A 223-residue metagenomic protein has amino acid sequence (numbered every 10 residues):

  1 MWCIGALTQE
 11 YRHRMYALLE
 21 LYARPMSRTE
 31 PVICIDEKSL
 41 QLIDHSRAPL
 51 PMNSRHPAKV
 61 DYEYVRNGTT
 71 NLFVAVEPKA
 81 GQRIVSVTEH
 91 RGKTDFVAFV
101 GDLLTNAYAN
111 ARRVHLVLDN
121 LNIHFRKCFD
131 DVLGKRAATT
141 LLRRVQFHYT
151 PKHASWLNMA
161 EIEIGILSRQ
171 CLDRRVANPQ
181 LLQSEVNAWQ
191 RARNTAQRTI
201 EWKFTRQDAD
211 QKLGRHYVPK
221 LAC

Functional and structural regions predicted by a protein language model:
M1-R66, A222-C223: Charge-mixed, compositionally biased segments that are often intrinsically disordered regulatory tracts
G5, L181-C223: C-terminal domain-tail junction helix/linker
I35-E37, P78, N120-L121, K152: Residues immediately flanking
N53-R112: Electropositive, glycine- and tryptophan-enriched low-complexity nucleic-acid-binding patches
K59-Y64, A137-M159, V176: RNase H-like polynucleotidyl transferase catalytic core
R83, A160-P179, A192-A196: Active-site proximal helix-loop segment of RNase H-like, two-metal nucleases, encompassing DDE(D)
A111-F125: Acidic/histidine-rich, metal-coordinating catalytic segments
D119-N120, F147-R169, Q180: RNase H-like two-metal-ion nuclease catalytic core shared by retroviral integrases and related mobile-element nucleases
